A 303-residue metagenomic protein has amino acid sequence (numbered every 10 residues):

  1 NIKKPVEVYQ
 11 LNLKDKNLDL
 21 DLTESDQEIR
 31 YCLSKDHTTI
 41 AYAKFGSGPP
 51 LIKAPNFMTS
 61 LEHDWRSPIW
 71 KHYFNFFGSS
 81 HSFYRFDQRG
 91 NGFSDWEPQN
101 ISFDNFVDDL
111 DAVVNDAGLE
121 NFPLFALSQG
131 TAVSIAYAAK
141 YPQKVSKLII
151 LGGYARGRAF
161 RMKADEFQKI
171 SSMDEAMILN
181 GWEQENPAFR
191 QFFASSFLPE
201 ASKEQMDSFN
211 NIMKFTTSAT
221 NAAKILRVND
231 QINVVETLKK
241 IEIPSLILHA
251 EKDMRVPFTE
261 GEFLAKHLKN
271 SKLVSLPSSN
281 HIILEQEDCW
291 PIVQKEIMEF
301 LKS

Functional and structural regions predicted by a protein language model:
N1-I29, S34-K35: Intrinsically disordered, glycine/charged-rich C-terminal tails and inter-domain linkers that flank nucleotidyl cyclase
S34-F93: Conserved HGGG/HGGXW glycine-rich cap/lid loop of the alpha/beta-hydrolase fold
D104-F122: Conserved acidic catalytic loop of the alpha/beta-hydrolase fold
I135, S146-N180: Flexible "cap/lid" loop of the alpha/beta hydrolase fold
E183-V228, T237: Conserved alpha/beta-hydrolase catalytic His-Asp/Glu region
I241, I247-H249: Short beta-strand/loop motif that positions the catalytic acidic residue of the alpha/beta-hydrolase fold
K252-V256: Acidic catalytic loop of the alpha/beta-hydrolase fold
S271-S303: Catalytic active-site module of serine/aspartate enzymes centered on a nucleophile-bearing elbow/loop
